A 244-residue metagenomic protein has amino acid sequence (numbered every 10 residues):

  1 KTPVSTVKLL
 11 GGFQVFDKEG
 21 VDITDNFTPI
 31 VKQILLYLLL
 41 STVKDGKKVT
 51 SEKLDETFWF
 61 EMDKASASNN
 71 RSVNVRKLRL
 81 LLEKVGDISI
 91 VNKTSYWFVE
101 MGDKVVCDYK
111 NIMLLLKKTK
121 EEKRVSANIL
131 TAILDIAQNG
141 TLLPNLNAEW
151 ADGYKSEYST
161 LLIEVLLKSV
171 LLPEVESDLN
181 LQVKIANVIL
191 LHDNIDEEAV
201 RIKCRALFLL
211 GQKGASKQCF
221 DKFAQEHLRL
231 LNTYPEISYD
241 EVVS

Functional and structural regions predicted by a protein language model:
K1-K32, S89-Y96, K222: Short boundary/linker motifs that mark transitions into or out of structured domains
T6, L82-I90, D135-N145: Proline-centered turn/helix-capping motifs that create local helix->coil transitions or kinks
T6-K8, L35-L38, T42, M62-K64 (+2 more regions): Flexible loop/N-cap segments at domain edges
L9, K48, S72, V106: Short aromatic/basic micro-patch
D22-F58, L78: Short amphipathic alpha-helical recognition elements used for nucleic-acid or partner binding across transcription
L40-S41, D63-S66, W97-S244: Intrinsically disordered, charged and Pro/Gly-enriched terminal/linker segments that flank large helical-solenoid
A65-K77: Short amphipathic alpha-helical interaction segments
V75, R79-G86, A224: C-terminal flanking helix
